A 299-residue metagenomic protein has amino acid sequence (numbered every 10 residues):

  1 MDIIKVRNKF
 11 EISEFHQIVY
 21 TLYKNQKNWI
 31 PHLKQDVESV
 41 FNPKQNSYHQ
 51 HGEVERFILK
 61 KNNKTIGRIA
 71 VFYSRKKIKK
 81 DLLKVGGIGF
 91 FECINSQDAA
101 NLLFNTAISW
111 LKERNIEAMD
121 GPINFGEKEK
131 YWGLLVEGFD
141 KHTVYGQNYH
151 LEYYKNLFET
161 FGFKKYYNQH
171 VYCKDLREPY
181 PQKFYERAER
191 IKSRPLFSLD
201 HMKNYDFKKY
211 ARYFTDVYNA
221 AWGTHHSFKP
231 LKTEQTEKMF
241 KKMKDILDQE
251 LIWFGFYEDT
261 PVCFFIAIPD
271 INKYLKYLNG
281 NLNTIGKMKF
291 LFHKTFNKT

Functional and structural regions predicted by a protein language model:
M1-I3: Extreme N-terminal starter segment of soluble prokaryotic enzymes
K9-I12, P31-Q35, S39-P43, H51-L59 (+9 more regions): Catalytic cores of nucleotide-enabled group-transfer and carboxylate-activating enzymes in metabolic and assembly-line
V19-K61, I69-K79, H201, D206-T299: A conserved beta-strand-loop-helix scaffold within acyl/acetyltransferase catalytic domains
K79-G162, L278-T299: Acyl-donor binding region in acyl/amide transferases
E117-N124, Y166-C173, F254: A structural signal for short, well-ordered beta-strand segments and their strand-loop junctions that often border
F125-E127, R177-P179, D270-N272: Short, solvent-exposed loop/turn segments at secondary-structure junctions
N148-H226, L251: Acyltransferase donor/substrate-recognition loop-hinge adjacent to the catalytic core
